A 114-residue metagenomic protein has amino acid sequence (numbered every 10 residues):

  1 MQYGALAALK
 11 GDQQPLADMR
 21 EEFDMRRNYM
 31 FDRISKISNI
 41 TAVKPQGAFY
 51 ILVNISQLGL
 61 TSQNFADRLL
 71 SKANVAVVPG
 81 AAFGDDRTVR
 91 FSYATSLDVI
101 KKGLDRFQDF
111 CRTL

Functional and structural regions predicted by a protein language model:
M1-L114: PLP-dependent class I/II
